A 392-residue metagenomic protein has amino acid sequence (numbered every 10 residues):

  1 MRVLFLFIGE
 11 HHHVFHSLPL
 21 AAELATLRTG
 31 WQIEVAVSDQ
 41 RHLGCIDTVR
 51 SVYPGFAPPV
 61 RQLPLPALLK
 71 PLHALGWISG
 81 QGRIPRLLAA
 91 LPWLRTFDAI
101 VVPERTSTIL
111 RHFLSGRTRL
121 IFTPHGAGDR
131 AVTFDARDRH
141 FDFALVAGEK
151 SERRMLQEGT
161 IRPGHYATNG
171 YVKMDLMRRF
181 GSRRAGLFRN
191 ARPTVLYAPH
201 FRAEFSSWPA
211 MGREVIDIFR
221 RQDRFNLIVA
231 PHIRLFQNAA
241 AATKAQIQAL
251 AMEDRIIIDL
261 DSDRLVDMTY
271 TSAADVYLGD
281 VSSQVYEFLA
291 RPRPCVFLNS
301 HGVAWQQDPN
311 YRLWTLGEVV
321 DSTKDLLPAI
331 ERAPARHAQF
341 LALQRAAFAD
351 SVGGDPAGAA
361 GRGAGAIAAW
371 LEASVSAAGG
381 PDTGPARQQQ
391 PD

Functional and structural regions predicted by a protein language model:
L6-L27, E34-R178: Active-site and donor-binding regions of nucleotide-sugar-utilizing enzymes
L20-L24, W208-F225: Short hydrophobic signal-anchor/transmembrane segments that target glycosyltransferases and glycosylation machinery
T29-I33, D217-I233: A conserved nucleotide-sugar
T118, V276, P292-V296: Structural loop-to-beta junction motif characteristic of Rossmann-like glycosyltransferase folds
H140-S207, I233-Q237, A342-L343: A nucleotide-sugar donor-handling region in carbohydrate enzymes
P163, S283-S351: Catalytic binding pocket for nucleotide-activated donors in carbohydrate/polymer assembly enzymes
A241-Y286: Donor nucleotide-activated moiety binding/catalytic core segment of transferases that use nucleotide-activated donors
P328, R332-D392: C-terminal amphipathic helix plus adjacent low-complexity, charged tail appended to glycosyltransferase catalytic
